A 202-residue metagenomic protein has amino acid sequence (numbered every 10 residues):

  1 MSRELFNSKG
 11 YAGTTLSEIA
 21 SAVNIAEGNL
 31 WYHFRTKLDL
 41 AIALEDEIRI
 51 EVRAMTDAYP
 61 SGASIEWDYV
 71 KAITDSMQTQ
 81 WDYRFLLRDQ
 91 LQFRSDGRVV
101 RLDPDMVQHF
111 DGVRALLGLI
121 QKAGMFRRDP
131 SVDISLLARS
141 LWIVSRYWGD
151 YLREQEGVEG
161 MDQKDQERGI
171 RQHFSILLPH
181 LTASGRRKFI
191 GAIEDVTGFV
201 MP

Functional and structural regions predicted by a protein language model:
M1-L5, D75: Pre-recognition alpha-helix immediately N-terminal to the DNA-recognition helix within helix-turn-helix or winged-helix
L5-D39, A43: Helix-turn-helix
A43, D57-Y83, V100: Hydrophobic alpha-helical connector segments
D46-V52: Short, basic, alpha-helical segments at the C-terminal edge of helix-turn-helix-like DNA-binding modules
R88-L91, D129, F189-I190: Short, hydrophobic secondary-structure boundary micro-motifs
D89-G97, V158: Short linear capping/connector segments at secondary-structure termini
R98-M125, S135-D150, E167-P179: Amphipathic alpha-helical packing segments from all-alpha helical-bundle domains
G118-K122, D150, E154-P202: C-terminal peripheral helix-coil segments that are non-catalytic and often amphipathic
